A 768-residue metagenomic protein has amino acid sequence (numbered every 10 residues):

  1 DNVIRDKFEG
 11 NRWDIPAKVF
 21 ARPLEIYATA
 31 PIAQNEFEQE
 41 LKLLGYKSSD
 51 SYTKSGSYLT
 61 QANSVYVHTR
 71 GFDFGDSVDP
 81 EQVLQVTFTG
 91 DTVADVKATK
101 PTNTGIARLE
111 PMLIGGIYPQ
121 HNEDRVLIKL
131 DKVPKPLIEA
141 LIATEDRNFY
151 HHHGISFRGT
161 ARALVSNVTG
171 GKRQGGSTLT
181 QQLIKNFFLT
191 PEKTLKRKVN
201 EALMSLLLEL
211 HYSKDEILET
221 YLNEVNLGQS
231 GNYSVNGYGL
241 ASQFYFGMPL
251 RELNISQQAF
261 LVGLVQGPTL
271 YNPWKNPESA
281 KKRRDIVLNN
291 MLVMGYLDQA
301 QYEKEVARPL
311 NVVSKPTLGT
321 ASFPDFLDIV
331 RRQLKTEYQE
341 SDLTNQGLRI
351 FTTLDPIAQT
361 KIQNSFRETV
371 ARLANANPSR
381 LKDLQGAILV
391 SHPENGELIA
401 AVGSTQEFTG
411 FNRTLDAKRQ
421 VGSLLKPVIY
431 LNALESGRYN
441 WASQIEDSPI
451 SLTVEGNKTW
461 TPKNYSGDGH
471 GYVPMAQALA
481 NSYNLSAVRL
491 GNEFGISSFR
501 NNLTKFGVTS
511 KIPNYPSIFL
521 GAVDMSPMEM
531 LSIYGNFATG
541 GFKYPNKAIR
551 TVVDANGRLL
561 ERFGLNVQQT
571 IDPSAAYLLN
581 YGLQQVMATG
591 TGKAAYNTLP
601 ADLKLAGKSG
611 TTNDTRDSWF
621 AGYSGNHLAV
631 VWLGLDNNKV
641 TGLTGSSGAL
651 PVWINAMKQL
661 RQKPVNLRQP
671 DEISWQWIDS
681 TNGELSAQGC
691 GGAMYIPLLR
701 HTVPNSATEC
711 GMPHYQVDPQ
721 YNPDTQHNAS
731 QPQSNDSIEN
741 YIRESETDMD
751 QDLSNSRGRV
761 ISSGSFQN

Functional and structural regions predicted by a protein language model:
D1-N375, E397-I399, S448, R489 (+2 more regions): Juxtamembrane regions of bacterial inner-membrane/periplasmic proteins, predominantly the peptidoglycan biogenesis
L41, L141, L183, I217 (+11 more regions): Conserved structural-core and active-site-/substrate-pathway-adjacent residues in large, well-folded domains of enzymes
Y46-K47, V133-P136, E145-S156, T169-Q174 (+16 more regions): Bacterial peptidoglycan biogenesis and beta-lactam-recognition machinery
V93-V126, T160, N236-A241, T269-P273 (+12 more regions): Short pre-catalytic segments that frame enzyme active sites
A140, G159, F260, I286 (+3 more regions): Short amphipathic alpha-helical face segments that pack within enzyme cores and frequently flank/anchor catalytic
S166-K193, M248-R251, T317-F323, Y439-F499 (+2 more regions): Conserved catalytic neighborhood of penicillin-recognizing serine enzymes
T352-S379, I388-H392, A401-V402, Q406-T414 (+5 more regions): A penicillin-recognizing enzyme superfamily signal
Q676-N768: Low-complexity, Gly/Ser/Thr/Pro-rich intrinsically disordered linker/tail segments
